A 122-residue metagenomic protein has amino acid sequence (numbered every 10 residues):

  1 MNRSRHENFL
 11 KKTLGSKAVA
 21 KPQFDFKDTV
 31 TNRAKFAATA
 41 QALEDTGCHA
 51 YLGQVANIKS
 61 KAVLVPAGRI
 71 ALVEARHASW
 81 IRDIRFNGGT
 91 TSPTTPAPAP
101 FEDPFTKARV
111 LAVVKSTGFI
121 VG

Functional and structural regions predicted by a protein language model:
M1-G122: All-alpha RGS (Regulator of G-protein Signaling) helical domain and cognate RGS-like helical scaffolds
